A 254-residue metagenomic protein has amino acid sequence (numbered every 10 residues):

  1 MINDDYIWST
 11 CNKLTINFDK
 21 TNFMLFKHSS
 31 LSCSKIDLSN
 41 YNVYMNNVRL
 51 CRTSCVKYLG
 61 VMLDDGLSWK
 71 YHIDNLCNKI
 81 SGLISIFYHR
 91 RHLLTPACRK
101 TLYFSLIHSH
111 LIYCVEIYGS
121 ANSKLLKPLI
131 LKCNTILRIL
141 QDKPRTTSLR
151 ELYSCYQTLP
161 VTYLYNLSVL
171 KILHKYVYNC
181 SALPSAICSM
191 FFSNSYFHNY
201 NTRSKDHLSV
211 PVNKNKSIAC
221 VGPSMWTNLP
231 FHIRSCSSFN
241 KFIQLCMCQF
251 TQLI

Functional and structural regions predicted by a protein language model:
M1, W69, L76, L83 (+11 more regions): Alpha-helical interaction elements in eukaryotic regulators
M1-Y6, S120: Catalytic palm subdomain of template-directed nucleic-acid polymerases, centered on the conserved carboxylate motif
Y6-M24, L125-M190: Short, charged alpha-helical motifs in flexible N/C-terminal segments and linkers
I7, T15-S54: Short, conserved micro-motifs composed of acidic
S9, V56-G66, I80, I107 (+4 more regions): Short, conserved catalytic/metal-binding micro-motifs enriched in Asp/Glu and His
T15, L67-L76, R90-T101, G119-L129 (+3 more regions): Conserved, non-catalytic sequence blocks in retroelement Pol enzymes and Pol-derived host proteins
V48-I117: Basic, alpha-helical interaction scaffolds
A182-S224: Amphipathic alpha-helical
